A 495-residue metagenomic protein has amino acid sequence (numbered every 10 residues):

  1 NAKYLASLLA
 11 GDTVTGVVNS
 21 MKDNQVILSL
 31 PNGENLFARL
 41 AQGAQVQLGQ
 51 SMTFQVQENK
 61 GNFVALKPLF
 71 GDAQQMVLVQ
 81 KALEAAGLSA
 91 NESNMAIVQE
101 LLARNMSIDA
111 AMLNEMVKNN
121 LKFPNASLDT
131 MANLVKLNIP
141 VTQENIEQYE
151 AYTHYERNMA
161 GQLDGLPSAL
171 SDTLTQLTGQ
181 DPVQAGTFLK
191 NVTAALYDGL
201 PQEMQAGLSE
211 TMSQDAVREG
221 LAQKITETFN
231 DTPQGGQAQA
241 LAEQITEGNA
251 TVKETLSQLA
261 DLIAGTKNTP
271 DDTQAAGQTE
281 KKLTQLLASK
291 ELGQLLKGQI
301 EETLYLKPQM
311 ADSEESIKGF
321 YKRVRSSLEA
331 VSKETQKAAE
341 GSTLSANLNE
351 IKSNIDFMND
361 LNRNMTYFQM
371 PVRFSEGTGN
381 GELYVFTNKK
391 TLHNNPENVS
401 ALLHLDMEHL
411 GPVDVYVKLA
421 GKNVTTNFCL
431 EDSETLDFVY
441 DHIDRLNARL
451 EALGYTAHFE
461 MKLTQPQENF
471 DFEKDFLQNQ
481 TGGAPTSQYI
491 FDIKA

Functional and structural regions predicted by a protein language model:
N1-A495: Extended non-catalytic alpha-helical interaction modules
